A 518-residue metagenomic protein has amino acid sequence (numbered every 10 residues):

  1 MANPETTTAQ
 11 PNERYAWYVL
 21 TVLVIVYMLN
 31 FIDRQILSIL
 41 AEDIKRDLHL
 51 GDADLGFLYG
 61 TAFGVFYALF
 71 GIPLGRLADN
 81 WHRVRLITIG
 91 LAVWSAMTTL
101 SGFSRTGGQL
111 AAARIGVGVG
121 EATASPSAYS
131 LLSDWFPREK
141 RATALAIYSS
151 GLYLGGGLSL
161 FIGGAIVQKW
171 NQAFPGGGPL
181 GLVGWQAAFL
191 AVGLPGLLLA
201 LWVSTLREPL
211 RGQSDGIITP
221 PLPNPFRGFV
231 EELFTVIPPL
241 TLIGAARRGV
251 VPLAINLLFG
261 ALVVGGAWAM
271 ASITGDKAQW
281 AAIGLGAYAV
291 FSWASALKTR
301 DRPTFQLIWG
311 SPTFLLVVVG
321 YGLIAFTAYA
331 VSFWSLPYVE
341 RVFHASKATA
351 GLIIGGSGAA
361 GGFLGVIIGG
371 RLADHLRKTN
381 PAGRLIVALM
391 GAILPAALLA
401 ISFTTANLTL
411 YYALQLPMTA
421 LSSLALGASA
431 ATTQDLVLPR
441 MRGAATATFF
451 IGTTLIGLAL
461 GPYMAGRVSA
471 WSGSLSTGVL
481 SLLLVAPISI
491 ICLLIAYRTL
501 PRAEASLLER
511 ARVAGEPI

Functional and structural regions predicted by a protein language model:
L37-S38, R248-A282, P312-A359, V366 (+3 more regions): Extracytoplasmic gate region of multi-pass secondary transporters
S38-L69: Extracellular/periplasmic helix-loop-helix junction of adjacent transmembrane segments in MFS-like secondary
H49, H82, F103-Q109, G120 (+3 more regions): Helix-breaking motifs and short loop linkers at transmembrane-helix boundaries and internal kinks in secondary membrane
L58-R76, Y129, G356-G369: Central cavity-lining transmembrane alpha-helices of secondary-active solute carriers, predominantly the Major
L69-G108: Conserved MFS/SLC helix-loop-helix module at the cytosolic interface between two early adjacent transmembrane helices
N80-L91, D374-G391: Cytoplasmic membrane-interface "Motif A"-like loop-to-helix N-cap segments of 12-TM Major Facilitator Superfamily
Y148, L152-R211, G244-G284: Helix-loop-helix hairpin linking two adjacent transmembrane segments in secondary transporters
P381-S429: C-terminal transmembrane helical hairpin of 12-TM major facilitator-type secondary transporters
